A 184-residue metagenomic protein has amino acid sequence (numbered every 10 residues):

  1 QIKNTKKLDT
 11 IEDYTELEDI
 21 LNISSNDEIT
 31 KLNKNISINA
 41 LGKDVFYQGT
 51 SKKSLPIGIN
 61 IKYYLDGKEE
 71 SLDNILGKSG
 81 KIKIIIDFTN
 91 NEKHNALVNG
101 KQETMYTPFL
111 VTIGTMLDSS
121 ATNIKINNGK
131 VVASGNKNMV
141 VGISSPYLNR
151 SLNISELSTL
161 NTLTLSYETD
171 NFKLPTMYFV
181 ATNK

Functional and structural regions predicted by a protein language model:
Q1-K184: Cytosol-facing boundaries of transmembrane alpha helices in integral membrane proteins
